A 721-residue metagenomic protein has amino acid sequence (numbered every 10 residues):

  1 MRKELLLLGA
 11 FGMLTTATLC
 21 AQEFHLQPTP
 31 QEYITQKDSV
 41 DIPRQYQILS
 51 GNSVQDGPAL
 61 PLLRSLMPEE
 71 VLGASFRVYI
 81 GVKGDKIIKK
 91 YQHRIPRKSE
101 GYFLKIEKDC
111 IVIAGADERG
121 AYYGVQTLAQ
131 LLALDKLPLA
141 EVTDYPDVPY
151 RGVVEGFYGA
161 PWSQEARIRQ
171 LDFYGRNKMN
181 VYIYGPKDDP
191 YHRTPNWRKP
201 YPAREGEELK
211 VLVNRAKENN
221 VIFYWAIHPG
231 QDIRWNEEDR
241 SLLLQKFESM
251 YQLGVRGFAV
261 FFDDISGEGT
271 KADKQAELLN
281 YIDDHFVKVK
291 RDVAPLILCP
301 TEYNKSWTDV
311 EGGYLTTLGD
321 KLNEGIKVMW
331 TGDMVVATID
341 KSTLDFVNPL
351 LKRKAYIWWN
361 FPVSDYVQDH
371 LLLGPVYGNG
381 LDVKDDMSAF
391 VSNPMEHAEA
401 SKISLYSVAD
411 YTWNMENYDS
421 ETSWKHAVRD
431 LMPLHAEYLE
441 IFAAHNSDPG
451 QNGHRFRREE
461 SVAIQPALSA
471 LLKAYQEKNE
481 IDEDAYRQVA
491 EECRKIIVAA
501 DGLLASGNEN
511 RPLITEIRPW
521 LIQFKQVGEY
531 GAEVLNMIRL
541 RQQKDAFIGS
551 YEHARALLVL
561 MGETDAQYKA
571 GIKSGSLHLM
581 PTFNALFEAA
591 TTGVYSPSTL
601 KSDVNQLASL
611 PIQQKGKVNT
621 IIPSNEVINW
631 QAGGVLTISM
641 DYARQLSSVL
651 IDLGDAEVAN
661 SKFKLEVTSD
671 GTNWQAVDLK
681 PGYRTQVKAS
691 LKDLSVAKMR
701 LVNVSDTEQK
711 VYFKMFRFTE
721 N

Functional and structural regions predicted by a protein language model:
M1-H25: Bacterial Sec-dependent N-terminal signal peptides
A21-K108, L134-V142: Acidic, contiguous N-terminal accessory segments
L26-T29, I34-Q36, S50, Y281-D309 (+2 more regions): Substrate-binding groove of N-acetylhexosamine-processing glycoside hydrolases
Q92-K246, Q252-R256, K288: Feature activates predominantly on carbohydrate-active enzymes
K246-A272, P295-Y303: Active-site groove signature of glycoside hydrolases
L560-E563, S576, F583-L646, L650-F663 (+3 more regions): Disordered, acidic Ser/Thr/Pro-rich linker "stalks" and the adjacent N-terminal cap of the next globular domain
N673-K692: Extracellular carbohydrate recognition and processing domains and analogous Trp-centered ligand-binding platforms
L691-D706: Noncatalytic modules at the cell exterior or secretory-pathway interfaces, chiefly beta-strand-rich lectin/adhesion
